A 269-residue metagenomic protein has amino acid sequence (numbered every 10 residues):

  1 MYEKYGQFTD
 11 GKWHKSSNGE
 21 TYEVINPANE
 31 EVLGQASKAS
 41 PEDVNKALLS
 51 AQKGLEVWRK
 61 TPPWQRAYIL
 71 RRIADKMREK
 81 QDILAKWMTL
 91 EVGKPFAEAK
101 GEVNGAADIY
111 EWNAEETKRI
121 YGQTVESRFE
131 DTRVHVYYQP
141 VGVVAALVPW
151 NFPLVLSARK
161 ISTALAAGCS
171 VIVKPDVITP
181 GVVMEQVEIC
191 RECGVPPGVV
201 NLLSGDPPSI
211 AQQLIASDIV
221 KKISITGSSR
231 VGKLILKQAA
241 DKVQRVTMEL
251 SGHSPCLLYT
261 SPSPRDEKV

Functional and structural regions predicted by a protein language model:
M1-Q35, Y68, R72, G122-A145: Terminal low-complexity tails and localization/encapsulation signals of metabolic enzymes
E30, R66, M88, G168 (+3 more regions): Residue-level signal for inorganic ion chemistry
E31-Y121, D131: Glycine-rich loop-to-alpha-helix module at the N-terminal edge of alpha/beta enzyme cores
E42, E79, I83, K94 (+6 more regions): Short alpha-helical
E56, A158-R159, M184-E185, I215 (+1 more regions): Short amphipathic alpha-helical segments
Q123-G198: Conserved small-residue-rich beta-alpha loop and adjacent elements that most often cradle the phosphate/pyrophosphate
V143, E192-S261: Conserved NAD(P)+-binding/catalytic subdomain of aldehyde/semialdehyde dehydrogenases
Y259-V269: Single conserved hydrophobic/aromatic residue that forms the stacking wall/gate of nucleotide- or nucleobase-binding
